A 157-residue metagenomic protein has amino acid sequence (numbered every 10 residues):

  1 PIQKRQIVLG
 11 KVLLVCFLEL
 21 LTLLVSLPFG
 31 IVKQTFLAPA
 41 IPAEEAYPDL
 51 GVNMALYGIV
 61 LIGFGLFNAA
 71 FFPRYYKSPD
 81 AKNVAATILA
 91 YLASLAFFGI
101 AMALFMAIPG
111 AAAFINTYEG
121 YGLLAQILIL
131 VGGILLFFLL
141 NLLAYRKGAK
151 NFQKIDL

Functional and structural regions predicted by a protein language model:
Q6-V8: Alpha-helix N-cap/helix-start motif at helix boundaries, enriched for small hydrophobics
G10-L157: Hydrophobic alpha-helical transmembrane segments of membrane proteins
